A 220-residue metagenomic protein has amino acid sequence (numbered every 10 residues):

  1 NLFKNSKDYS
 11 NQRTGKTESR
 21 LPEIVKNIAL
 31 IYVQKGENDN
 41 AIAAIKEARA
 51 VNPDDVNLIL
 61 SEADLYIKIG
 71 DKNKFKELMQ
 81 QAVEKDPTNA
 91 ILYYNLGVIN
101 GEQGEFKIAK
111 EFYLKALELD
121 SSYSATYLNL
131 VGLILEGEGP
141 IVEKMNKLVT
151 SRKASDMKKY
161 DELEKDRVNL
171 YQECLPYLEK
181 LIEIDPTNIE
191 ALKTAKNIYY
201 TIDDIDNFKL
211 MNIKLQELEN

Functional and structural regions predicted by a protein language model:
L2-P22, E136-Y177: Short coil/linker segments at helix-helix boundaries
A48, Q81-A82, K115-A116, L181 (+1 more regions): Canonical positions in the second alpha-helix
